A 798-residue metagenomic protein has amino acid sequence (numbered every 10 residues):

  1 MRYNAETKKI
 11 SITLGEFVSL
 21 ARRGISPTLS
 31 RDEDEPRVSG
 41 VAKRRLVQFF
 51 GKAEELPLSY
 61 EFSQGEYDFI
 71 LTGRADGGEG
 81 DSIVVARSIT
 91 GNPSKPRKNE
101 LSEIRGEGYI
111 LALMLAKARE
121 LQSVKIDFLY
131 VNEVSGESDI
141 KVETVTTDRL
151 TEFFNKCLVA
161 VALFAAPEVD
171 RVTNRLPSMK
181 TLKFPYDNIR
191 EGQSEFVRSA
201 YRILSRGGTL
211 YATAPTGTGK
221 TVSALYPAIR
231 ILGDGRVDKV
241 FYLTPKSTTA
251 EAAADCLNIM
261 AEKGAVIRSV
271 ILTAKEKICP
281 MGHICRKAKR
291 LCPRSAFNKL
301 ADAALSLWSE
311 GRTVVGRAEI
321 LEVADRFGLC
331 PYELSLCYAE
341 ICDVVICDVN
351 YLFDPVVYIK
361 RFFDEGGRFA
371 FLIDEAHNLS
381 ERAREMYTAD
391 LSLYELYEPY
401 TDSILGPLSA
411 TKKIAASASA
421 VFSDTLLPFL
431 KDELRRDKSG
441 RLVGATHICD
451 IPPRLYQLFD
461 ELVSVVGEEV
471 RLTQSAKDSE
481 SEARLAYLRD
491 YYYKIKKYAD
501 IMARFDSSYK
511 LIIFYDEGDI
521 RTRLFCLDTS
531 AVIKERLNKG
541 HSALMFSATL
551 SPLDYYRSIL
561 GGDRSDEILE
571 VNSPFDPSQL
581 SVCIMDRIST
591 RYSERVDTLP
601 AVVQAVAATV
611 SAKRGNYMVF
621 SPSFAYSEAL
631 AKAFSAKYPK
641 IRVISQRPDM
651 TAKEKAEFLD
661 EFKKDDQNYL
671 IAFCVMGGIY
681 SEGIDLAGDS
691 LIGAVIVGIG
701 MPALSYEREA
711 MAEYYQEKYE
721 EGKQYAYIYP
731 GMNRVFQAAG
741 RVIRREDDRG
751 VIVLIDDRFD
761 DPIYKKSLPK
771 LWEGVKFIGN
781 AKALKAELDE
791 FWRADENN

Functional and structural regions predicted by a protein language model:
M1-G80: Metal-dependent nuclease catalytic cores that hydrolyze phosphodiester bonds in DNA/RNA, characterized by
Y60-F154: Mg2+/Mn2+-dependent nuclease catalytic core
R171-T213: Conserved pre-motif I regulatory segment
T173-M179, K183, R236-V345, F353 (+4 more regions): A substrate-engagement module of RecA-like helicase motors
S205-P227: Walker A/P-loop
A224, E251, F327-V344, V349-V463 (+3 more regions): Signature of the SF2 helicase/ATPase Hel1-core->accessory helical subdomain module
I320-E340, V345, V356-F362, E468-S589 (+3 more regions): A contiguous, basic/glycine-rich beta-loop/short-helix subdomain that forms a polymer-engagement track
D586-D597, R647-D760: Conserved RecA-like P-loop NTPase helicase motor core
